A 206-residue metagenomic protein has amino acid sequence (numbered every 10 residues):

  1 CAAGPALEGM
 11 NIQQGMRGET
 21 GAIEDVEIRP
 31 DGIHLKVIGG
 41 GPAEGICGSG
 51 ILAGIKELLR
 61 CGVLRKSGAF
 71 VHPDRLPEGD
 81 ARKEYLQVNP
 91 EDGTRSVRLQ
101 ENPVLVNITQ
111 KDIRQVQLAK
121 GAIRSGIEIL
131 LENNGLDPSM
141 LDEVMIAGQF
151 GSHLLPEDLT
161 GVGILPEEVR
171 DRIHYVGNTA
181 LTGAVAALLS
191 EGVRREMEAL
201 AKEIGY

Functional and structural regions predicted by a protein language model:
C1-G50, L155-G177: Glycine-rich phosphate-binding loop of actin/hexokinase-like ATP-binding domains
I23-D31, I127, N134-S139, L181 (+1 more regions): Non-transmembrane, aqueous-exposed alpha-helical and coiled segments at domain scale
A43-L64, A147, S152: Conserved phosphate/anionic-ligand binding catalytic regions in large, soluble enzymes, centered on
L59-N134: A contiguous, well-structured pocket-lining segment that forms one wall/lid of small-molecule binding clefts in soluble
Q110-A119, I164-A186: Glycine-rich and small/hydrophobic secondary-structure elements
R124-P138, L154, V162-E168: Hydrophobic alpha/beta core scaffold segments
P138-E157: Glycine-rich phosphate-binding loops at beta-strand->alpha-helix junctions
A186-Y206: Acidic, glycine/GT-rich loop-and beta-edge segments that sit at the periphery of enzyme/chaperone cores
